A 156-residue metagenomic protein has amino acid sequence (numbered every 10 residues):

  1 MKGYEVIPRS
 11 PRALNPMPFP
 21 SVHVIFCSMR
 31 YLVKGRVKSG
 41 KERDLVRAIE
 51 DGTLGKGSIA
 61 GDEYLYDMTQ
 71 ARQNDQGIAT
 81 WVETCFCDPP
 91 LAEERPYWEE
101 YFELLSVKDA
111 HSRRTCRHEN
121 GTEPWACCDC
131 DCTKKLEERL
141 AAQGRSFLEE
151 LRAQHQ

Functional and structural regions predicted by a protein language model:
V6, R12-A79, T84-W98, E119-Q156: Short S/T/G/P-rich N-terminal loop/turn motif that feeds into the first structured element of a domain
E100-F102: Structure-specific nucleic-acid interaction/processing domains
L104-E119: Conserved short beta-strand edge segments in small beta-sheet-based binding/regulatory domains
